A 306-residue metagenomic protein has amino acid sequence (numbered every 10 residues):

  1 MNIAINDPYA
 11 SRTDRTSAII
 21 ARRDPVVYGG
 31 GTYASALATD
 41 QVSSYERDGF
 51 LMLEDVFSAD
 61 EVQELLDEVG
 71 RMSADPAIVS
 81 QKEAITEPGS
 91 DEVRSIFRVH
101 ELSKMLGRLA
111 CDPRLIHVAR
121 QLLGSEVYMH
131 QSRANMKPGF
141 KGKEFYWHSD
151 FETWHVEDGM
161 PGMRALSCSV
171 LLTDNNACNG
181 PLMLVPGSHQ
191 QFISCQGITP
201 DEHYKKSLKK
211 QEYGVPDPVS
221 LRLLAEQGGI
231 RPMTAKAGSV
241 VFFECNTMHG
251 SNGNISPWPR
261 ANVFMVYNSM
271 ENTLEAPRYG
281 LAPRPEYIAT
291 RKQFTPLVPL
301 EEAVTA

Functional and structural regions predicted by a protein language model:
M1-Y128, K236, T305-A306: N-terminal auxiliary "cap/dimerization" subdomain that precedes the catalytic jelly-roll/cupin core of mononuclear
N2-G31, D75, V79-Q81, I198-D201 (+2 more regions): Non-heme Fe(II)/2-oxoglutarate
A59, T153, H249: Glycine-rich nucleotide phosphate-binding loop and flanking beta-alpha elements of Rossmann-like dinucleotide-binding
G89-V99, S103, R114-L184, H189: Conserved double-stranded beta-helix
K137, V185-F192, V266-T273: Short edge-strand/loop segments of extracellular domains
H148-E152, V215-Q227, R278-A282: Short, surface-exposed loop/helix-turn segments at secondary-structure junctions that function as lids/hinges flanking
H155-A165, G228-G229, A235, W258: A short beta-loop-beta micro-motif enriched in histidine and acidic residues
A177-T247: Double-stranded beta-helix
